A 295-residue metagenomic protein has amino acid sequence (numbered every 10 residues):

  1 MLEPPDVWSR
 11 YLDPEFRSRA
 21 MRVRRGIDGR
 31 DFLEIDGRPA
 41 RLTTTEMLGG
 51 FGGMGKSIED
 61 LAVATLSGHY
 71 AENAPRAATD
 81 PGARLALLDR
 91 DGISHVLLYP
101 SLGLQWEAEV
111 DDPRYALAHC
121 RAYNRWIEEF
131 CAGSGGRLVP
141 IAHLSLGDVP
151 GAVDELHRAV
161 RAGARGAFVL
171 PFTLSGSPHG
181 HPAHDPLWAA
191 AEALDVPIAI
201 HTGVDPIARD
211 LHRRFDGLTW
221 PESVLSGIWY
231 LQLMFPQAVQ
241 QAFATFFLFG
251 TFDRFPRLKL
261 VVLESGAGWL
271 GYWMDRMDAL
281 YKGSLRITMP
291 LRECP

Functional and structural regions predicted by a protein language model:
M1-P295: Helix-coil boundary/capping segments in enzymes
